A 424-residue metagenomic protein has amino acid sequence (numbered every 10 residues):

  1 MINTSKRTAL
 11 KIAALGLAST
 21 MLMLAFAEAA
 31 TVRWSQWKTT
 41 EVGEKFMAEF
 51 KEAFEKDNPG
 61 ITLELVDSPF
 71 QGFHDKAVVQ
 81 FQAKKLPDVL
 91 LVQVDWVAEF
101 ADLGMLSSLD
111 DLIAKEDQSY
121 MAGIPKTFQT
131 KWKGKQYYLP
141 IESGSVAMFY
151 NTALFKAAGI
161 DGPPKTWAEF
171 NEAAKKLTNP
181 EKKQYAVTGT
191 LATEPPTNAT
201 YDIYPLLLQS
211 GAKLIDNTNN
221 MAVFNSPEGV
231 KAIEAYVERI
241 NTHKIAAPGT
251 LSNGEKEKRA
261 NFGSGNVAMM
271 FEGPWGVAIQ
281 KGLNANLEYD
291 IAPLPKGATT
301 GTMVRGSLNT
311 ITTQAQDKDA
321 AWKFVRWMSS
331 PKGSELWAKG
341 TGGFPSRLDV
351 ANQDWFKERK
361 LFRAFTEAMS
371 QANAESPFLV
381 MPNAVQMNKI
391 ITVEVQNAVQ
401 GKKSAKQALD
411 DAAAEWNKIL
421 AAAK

Functional and structural regions predicted by a protein language model:
A30-E41, I61-V66, V89, Y137 (+2 more regions): Short, well-ordered beta-strand elements
E49-G123, K131, A153-K165, N261 (+4 more regions): Extracytoplasmic "Venus flytrap"/periplasmic binding protein-like
A53, T62, K156, N179 (+2 more regions): Conserved C-terminal helix/tail region of periplasmic/extracytoplasmic solute-binding proteins
V94-A147, N171, K182, N198-D202 (+3 more regions): Hinge/lid segment of periplasmic solute-binding proteins
V97-M105, P125-G162, L191-T218, M303-I311 (+1 more regions): Periplasmic solute-binding protein
S107-G123, A186-T197, S210-K231, K281-N284 (+4 more regions): Short, solvent-exposed loop/beta-turn-alpha elements that line the ligand-binding surface or hinge of extracytoplasmic
G123-Q129, A285, Y289-A292, K339-T392 (+2 more regions): Long, aromatic- and glycine/proline-rich binding clefts that accommodate carbohydrate-like moieties
A173-K176, T218-T250: Glycine-centered hinge/linker elements that transmit conformational signals in sensory and ligand-binding systems
